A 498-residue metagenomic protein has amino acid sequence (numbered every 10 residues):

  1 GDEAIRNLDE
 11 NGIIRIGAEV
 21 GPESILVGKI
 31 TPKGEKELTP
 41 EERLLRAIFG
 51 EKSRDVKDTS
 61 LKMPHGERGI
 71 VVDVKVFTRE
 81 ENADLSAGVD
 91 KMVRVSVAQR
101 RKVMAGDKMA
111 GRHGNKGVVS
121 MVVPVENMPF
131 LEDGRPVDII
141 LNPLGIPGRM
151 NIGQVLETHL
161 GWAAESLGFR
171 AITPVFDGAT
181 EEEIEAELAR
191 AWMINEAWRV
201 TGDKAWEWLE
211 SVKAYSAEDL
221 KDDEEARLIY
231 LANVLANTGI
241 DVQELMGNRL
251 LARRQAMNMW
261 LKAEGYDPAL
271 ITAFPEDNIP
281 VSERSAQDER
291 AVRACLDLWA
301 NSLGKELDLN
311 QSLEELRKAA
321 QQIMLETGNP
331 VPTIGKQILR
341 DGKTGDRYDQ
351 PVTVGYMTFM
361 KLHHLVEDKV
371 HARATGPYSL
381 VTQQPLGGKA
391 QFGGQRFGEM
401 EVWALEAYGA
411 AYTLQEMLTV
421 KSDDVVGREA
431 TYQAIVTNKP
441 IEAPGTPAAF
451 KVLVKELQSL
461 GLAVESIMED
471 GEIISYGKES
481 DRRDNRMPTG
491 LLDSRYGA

Functional and structural regions predicted by a protein language model:
G1-A498: Long insertion/accessory domains within large nucleic-acid-processing enzymes
